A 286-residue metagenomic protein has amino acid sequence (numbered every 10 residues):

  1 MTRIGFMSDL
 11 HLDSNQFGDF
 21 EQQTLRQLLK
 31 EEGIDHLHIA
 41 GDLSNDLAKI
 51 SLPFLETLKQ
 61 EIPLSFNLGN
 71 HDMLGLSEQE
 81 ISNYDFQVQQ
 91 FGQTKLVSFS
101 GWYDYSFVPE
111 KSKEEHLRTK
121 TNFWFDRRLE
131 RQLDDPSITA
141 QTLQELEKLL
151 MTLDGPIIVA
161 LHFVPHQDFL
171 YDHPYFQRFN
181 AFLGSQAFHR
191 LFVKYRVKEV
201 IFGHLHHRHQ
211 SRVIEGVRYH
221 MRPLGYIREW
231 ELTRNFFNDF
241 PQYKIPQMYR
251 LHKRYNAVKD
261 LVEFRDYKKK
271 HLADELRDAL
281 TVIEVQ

Functional and structural regions predicted by a protein language model:
M1-G5, V88-S98, Y103, V108 (+3 more regions): Beta-strand-turn-beta hairpins that frame and shape the catalytic cleft of phosphate-ester-processing enzymes
M1-K59, M73-G75, W124-E130, Q286: N-terminal active-site segment of His-dependent metallophosphoesterases
F6-S8, L37-D42, L64-N70, N83-Y84 (+4 more regions): Active-site neighborhood of phospho(di)ester-bond hydrolases with catalytic His/Asp-centered motifs
H11-Q16, S44-I50, H71-S77, Q89 (+4 more regions): Active-site environment of divalent metal-dependent phosphoester hydrolases
R26-L29, Q79-Q93, V97, T142-G155: Short amphipathic alpha-helices and their capping/turn segments at secondary-structure boundaries
E56-L58, S65, G92-K95, H166-L251: Conserved beta-sheet core of the metallophosphoesterase superfamily
S98-D154, F163-Y175, Q247, K253 (+1 more regions): Active-site-proximal loop/helix segment associated with metal-binding centers of metalloenzymes
Y243-Q286: A short C-terminal boundary segment appended to hydrolase-like catalytic domains
